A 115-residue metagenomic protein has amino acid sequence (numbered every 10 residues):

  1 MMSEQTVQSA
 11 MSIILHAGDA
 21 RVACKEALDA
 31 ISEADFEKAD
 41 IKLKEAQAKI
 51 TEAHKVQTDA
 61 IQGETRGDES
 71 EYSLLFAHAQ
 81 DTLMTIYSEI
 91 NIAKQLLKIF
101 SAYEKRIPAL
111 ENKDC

Functional and structural regions predicted by a protein language model:
Q47-G63: Short, charge-rich amphipathic alpha-helical segments embedded in non-transmembrane helical bundles/solenoids
H78-A102: C-terminal structural segments of small proteins and small subunits
I99-D114: Amphipathic alpha-helical oligomerization/assembly segments
